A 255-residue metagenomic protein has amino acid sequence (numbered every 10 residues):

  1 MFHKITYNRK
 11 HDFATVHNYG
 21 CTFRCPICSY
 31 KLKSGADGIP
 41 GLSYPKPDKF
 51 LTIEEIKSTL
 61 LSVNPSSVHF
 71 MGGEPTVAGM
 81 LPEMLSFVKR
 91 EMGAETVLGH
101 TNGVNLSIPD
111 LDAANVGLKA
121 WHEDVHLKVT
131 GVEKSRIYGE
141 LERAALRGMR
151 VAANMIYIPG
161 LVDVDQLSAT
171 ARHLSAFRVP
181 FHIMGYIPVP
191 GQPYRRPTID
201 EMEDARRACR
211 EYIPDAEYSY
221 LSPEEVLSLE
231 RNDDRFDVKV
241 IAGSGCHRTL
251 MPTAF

Functional and structural regions predicted by a protein language model:
M1-F50: Canonical Radical SAM [4Fe-4S] cluster-binding loop centered on the CxxxCxxC motif and its immediate flanking residues
M1-T6, K10, V63-P65, V164-F255: Auxiliary Fe-S-binding modules of radical SAM enzymes
D12, V68-M71: Metal-dependent C-N hydrolase catalytic cores
H17, M71-G72: A secondary-structure boundary/capping signal
C21, G73-E74: Gly/Ser/Thr-rich helix-start
T52-E55: A short, well-structured juxtamembrane/interface segment
K57-H69, T76-P197: Conserved AdoMet/S-adenosylmethionine-binding subsite of the radical SAM
E74-T76, P223-E224: Gly/Ser/Thr-rich loops at beta-strand to alpha-helix junctions that form or flank small-molecule/cofactor-binding
